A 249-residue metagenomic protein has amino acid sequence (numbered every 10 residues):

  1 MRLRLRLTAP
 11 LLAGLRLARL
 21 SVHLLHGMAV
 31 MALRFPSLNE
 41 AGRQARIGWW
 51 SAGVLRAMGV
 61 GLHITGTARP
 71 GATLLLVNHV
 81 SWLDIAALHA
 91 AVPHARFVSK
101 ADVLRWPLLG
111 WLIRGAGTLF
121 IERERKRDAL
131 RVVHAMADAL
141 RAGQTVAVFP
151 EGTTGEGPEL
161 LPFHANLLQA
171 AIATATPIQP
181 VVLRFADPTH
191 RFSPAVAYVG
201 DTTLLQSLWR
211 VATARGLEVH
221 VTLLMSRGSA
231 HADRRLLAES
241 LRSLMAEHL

Functional and structural regions predicted by a protein language model:
R2-H63, W111-A116, A214: A transmembrane-helix-recognition feature enriched in membrane-embedded lipid enzymes and envelope glyco-/phospholipid
H26-L38, G42, R56-A57, P70-K126: Catalytic core of membrane glycerolipid acyltransferases/transacylases, capturing the structured, soluble-facing
A72-L74, T145-F149, P177: Residue-level preference for the first positions of well-ordered beta-strands
L108-W111, P158-A232, S240: A cross-family acyltransferase "interaction/gating" segment
L119-L140, T145: A membrane-cytosol interface segment of integral membrane proteins
A139-L168: Catalytic-site beta-strand/loop segments enriched in glycine and acidic/polar residues
S243-H248: C-terminal alpha-helix
